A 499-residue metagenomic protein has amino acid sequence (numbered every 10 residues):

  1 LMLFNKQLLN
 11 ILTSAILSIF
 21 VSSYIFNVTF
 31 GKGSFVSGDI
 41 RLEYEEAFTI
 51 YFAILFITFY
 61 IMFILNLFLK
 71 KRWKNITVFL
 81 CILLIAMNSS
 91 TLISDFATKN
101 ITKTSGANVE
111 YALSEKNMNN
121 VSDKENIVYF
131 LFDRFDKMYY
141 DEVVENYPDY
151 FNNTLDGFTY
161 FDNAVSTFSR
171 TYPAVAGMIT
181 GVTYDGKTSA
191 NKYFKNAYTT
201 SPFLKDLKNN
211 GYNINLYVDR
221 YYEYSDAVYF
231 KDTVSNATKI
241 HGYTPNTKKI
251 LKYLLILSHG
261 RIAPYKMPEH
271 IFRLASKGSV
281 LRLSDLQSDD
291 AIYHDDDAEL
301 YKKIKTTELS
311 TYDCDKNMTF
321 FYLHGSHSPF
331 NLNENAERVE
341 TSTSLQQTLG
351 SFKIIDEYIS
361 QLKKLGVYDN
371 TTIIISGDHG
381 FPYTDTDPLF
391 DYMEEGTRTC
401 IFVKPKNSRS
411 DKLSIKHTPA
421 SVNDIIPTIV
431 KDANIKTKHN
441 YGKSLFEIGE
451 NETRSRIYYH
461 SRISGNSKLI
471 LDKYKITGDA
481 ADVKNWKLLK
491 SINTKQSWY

Functional and structural regions predicted by a protein language model:
L1-E125, Y499: …; additionally, a secondary subgroup of soluble metalloenzymes is captured
M2-T13, L17, T200-N210, Y222-I240 (+6 more regions): Membrane-interface soluble catalytic domains
Q7-A15, V21-Y60, E125, R134-A336 (+2 more regions): Active-site-proximal alpha/beta segments of enzymes that process anionic O-linked groups
N108-D123, I127, M138, D295-C314 (+1 more regions): A long, amphipathic alpha-helix that forms part of the scaffold/cap immediately adjacent to metal-dependent active
D206, Y229, H241, S326 (+4 more regions): Extracellular glycan-modifying ectodomains
L216-V218, M318-G325, L345-T348, T372-G377 (+3 more regions): Short beta-strand segments
K363-N370, I374-D411: Histidine-centered active-site microenvironments of extracellular/periplasmic hydrolases and transferases
